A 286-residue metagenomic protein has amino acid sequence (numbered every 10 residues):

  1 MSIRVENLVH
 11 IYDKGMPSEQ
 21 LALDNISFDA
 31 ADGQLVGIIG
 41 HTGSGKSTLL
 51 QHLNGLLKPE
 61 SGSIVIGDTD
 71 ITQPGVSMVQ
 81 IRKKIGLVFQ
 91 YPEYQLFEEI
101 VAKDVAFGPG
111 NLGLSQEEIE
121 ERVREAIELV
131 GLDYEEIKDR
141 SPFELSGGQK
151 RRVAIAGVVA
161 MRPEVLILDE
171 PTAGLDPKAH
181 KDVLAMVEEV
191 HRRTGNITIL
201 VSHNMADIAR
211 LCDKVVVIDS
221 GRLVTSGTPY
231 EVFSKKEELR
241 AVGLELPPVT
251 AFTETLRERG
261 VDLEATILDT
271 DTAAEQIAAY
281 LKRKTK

Functional and structural regions predicted by a protein language model:
S2, I11-N25, P74-S77: A short, flexible loop at the N-terminus of ABC-type nucleotide-binding domains that lies
K14, S63-Q80: ABC ATPase NBD Q-loop/coupling interface
N54: Helix-to-loop junction immediately C-terminal to a conserved catalytic motif
S141-L145, Q149: Conserved ABC ATPase signature
R162: Conserved catalytic motifs of ABC-family nucleotide-binding domains
L166-D169: Catalytic Walker B motif of ABC-type/P-loop ATPase nucleotide-binding domains
